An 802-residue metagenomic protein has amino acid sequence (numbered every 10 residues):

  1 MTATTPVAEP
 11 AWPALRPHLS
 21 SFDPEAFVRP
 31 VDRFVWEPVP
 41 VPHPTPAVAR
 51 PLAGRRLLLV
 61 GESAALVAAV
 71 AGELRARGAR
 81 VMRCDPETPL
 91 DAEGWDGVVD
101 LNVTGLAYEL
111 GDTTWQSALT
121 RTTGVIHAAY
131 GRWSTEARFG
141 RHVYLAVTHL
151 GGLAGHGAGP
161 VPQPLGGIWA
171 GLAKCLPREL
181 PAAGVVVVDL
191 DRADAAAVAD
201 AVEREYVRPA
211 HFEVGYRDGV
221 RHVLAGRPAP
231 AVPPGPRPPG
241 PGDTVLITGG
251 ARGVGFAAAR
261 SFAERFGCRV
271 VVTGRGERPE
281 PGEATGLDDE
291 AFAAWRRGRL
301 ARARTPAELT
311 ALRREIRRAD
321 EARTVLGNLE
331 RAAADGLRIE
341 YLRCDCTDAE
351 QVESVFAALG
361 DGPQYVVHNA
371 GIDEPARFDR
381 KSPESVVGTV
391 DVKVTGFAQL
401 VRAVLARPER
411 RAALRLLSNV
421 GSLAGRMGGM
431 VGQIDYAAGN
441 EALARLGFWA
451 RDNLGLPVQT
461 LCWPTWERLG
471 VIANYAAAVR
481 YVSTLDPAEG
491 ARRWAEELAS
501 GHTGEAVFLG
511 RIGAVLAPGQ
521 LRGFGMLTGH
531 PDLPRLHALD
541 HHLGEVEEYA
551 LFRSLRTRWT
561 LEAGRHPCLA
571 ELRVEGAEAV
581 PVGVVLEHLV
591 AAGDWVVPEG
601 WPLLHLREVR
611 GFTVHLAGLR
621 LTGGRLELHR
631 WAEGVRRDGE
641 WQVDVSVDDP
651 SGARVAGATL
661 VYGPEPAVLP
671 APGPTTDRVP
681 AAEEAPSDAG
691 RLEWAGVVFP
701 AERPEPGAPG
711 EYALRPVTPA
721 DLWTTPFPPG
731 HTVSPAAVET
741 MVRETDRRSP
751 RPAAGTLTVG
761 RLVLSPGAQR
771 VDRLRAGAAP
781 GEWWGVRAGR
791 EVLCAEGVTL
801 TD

Functional and structural regions predicted by a protein language model:
T2-A3, A65-A68, R80, D194 (+3 more regions): Acyl-thioester-processing domains in fatty-acid/polyketide/NRPS systems
T2-F34, A195-A251, G255-S261, G274-G276 (+7 more regions): Hydrophobic, Gly/Ser/Ala-rich alpha-helical and linker tracts in large acyl-processing enzymes of secondary/lipid
V31-S134, D200, V207, H211-V420 (+1 more regions): NAD(P)H/NAD(P)+-dependent Rossmann-fold oxidoreductase cores
A68, Q163, G167, G171-C175 (+5 more regions): Phosphopantetheine-attachment site and its flanking helix in carrier
G97-V99, V143-A146, V367-N369, F378 (+3 more regions): Active-site-adjacent bridging/hinge elements
G105, V143-G157, D191, D373 (+2 more regions): Active-site segment of SDR-like NAD(P)-dependent oxidoreductases
T122, L165-P177, P181, G219 (+2 more regions): Conserved catalytic Lys-bearing alpha helix of Rossmann-like short-chain dehydrogenase/reductases
L180-L190, A210, R269, R338-I339 (+1 more regions): Conserved Rossmann-fold SDR core element
